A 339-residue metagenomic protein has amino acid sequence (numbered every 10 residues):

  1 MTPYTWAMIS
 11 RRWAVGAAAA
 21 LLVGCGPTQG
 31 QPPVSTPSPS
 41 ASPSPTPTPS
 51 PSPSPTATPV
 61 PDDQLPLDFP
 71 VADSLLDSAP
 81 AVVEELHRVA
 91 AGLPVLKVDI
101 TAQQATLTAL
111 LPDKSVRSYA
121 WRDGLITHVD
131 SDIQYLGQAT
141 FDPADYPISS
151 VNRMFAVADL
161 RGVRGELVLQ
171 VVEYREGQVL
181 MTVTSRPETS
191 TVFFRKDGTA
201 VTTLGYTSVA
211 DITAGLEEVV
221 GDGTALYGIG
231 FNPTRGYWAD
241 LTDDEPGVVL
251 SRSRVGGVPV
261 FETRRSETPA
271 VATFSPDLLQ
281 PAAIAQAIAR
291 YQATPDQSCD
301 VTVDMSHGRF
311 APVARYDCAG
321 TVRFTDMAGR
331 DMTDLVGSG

Functional and structural regions predicted by a protein language model:
T2-V15: Bacterial N-terminal signal peptides that target proteins for export
L21-G24: C-terminal motif of bacterial Sec signal peptides marking the signal peptidase cleavage site
G26-Q29: Bacterial signal peptide processing site
P33-H128, L204-W238, G339: Extracytoplasmic low-complexity, Pro/Thr/Ser/Ala/Gly-rich segments that lie immediately after a secretion/anchoring
D68-L93, D145-G165, T207-G223, P276-S298: Short, non-transmembrane alpha-helical segments in secretory-pathway proteins
H87-K114, V171-S190, G221-E245, V301-F324: Exposed beta-strand-loop-beta-strand "reactive/processing" segments of non-cytosolic proteins
K97-L111, S115-Y206: Long, acidic/polar, low-complexity amphipathic helices and coiled-coil-like
M181-A225, G257-F261, R265-P269, Q286 (+2 more regions): Extracellularly exposed regions in secreted/surface proteins, prominently low-complexity, repeat-rich
